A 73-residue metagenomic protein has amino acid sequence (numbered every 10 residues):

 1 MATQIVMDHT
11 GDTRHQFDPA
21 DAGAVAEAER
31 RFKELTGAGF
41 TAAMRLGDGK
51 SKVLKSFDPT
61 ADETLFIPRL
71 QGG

Functional and structural regions predicted by a protein language model:
M1-G72: Ubiquitin-like/PB1-type beta-grasp interaction modules and other compact soluble beta-rich domains
